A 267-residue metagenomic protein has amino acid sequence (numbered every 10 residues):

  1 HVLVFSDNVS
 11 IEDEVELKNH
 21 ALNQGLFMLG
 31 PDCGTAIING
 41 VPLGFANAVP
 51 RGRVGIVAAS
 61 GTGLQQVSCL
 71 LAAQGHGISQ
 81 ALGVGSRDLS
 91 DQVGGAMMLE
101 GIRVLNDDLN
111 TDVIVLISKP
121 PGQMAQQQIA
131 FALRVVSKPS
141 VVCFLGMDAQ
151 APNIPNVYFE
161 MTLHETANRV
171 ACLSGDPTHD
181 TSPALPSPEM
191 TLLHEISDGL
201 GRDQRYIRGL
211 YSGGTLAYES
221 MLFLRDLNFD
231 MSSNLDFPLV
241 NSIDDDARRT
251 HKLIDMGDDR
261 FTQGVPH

Functional and structural regions predicted by a protein language model:
H1-H267: Catalytic-core regions of core metabolic enzymes, especially those transforming organic acids/acyl-group intermediates
